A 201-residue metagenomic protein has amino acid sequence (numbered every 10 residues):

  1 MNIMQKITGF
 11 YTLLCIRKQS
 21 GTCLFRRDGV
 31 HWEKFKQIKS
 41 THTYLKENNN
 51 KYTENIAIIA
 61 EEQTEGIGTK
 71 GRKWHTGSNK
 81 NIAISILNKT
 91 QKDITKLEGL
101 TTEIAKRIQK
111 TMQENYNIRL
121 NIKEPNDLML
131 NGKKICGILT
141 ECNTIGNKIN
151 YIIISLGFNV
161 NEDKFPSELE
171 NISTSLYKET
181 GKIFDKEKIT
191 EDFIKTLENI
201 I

Functional and structural regions predicted by a protein language model:
N2-E114, I118, G181-F184: N-terminal lobe of the biotin/lipoate ligase/transferase fold
I3-R17, Q91-L120, L130-I201: Long, positively charged amphipathic alpha-helical accessory segments at protein N-termini or as interdomain linkers
D28, G77, K123, L169-N171: Short, solvent-exposed coil/turn segments
